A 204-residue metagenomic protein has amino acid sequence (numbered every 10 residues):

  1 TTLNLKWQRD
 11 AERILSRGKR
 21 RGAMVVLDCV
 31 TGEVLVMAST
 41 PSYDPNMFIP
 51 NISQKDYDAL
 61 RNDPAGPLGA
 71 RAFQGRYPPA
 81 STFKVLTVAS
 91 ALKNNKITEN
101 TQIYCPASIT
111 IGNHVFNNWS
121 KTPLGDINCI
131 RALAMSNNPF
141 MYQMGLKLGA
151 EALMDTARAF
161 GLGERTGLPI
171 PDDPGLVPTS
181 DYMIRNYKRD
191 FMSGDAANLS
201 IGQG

Functional and structural regions predicted by a protein language model:
T1-G22: Conserved, well-ordered alpha-helix/loop/beta-strand core segments that scaffold catalytic motifs
L3, V25-S81, L86-G204: Beta-lactam-recognizing serine transpeptidase/beta-lactamase-like catalytic domain environment
